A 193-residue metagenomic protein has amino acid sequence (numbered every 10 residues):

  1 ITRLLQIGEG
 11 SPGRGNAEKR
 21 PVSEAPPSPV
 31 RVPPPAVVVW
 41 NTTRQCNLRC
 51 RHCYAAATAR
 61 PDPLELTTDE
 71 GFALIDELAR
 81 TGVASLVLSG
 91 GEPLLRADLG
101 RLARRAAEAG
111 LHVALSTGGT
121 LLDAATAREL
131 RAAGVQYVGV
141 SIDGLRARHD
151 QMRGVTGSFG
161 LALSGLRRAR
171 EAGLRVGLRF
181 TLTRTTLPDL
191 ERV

Functional and structural regions predicted by a protein language model:
I1-V39, R80: N-terminal [4Fe-4S]-dependent radical SAM core
P29-R31, N41, A106, A169: Sterically constrained small-residue positions within well-ordered secondary structures of folded domains
R31-D69: Canonical Radical SAM [4Fe-4S] cluster-binding loop centered on the CxxxCxxC motif and its immediate flanking residues
T68-E92, R96-V193: Radical SAM/AdoMet-radical enzyme domain recognition
